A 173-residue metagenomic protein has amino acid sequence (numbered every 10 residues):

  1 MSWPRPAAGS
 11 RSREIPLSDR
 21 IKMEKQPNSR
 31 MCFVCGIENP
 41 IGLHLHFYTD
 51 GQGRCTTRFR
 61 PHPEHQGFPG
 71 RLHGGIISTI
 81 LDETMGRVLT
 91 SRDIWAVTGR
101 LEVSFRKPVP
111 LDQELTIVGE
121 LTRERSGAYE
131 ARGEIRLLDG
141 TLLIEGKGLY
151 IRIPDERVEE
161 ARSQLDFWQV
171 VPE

Functional and structural regions predicted by a protein language model:
S2-M23, P110-L111, T122-E173: HotDog/MaoC-like acyl-thioester-processing domains
W3-A7, E83-T116: Hydrophobic beta-strand-centered segment that forms part of the acyl-chain substrate-binding groove
G9-S10, Q26-R30, D50-G51, E64-P69 (+3 more regions): Short acidic/polar alpha-helix capping motifs at helix-coil junctions
N28-L72: Catalytic strand-loop segment that frames the active site of acyl-thioester-processing enzymes
N28-S29, I41-L43, G53-T57, V97-L101 (+3 more regions): A generic structural signal for short beta-strands and their flanking turns/coil linkers
Y48-D50, E120-E124: Short beta-strand micro-motifs enriched in acidic
R58-R60, E102-S104, V118-E120, E134 (+1 more regions): Residue-level recognition of well-ordered beta-strand positions that form the cores of beta-sheet-rich folds across
G75-S78: Conserved N-terminal beta-strand and adjoining loop/helix that marks the start of the Nudix/MutT-like hydrolase domain
